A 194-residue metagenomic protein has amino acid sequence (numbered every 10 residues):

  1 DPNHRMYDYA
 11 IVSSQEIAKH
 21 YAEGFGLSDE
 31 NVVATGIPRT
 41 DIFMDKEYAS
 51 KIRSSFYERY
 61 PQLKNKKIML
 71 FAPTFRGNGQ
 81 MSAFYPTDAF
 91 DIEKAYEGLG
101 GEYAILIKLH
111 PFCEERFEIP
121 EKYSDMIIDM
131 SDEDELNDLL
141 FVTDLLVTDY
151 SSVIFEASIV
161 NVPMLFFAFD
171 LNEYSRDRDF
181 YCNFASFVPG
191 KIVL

Functional and structural regions predicted by a protein language model:
D1-E47: Active-site and donor-binding regions of nucleotide-sugar-utilizing enzymes
P2-M6, G26-L27, K64, Y96-G100 (+1 more regions): Short, conserved loop/helix-junction motifs that constitute active-site signature segments in enzyme catalytic cores
R5-A10, A104, V142-L145, V188-K191: Short active-site oxyanion
A10-V12, A34, F71, I107 (+1 more regions): Structural beta-sheet core signal
Q15-A18, P38-T40, T74-N78, P111-E114 (+3 more regions): Short, solvent-exposed loop/turn segments at secondary-structure junctions
P38-I119, V193: Conserved catalytic-core segment of nucleotide-activated headgroup transferases in glycan assembly
L106, P111-F155: Donor nucleotide-activated moiety binding/catalytic core segment of transferases that use nucleotide-activated donors
P120-K122, S152-L194: Catalytic binding pocket for nucleotide-activated donors in carbohydrate/polymer assembly enzymes
